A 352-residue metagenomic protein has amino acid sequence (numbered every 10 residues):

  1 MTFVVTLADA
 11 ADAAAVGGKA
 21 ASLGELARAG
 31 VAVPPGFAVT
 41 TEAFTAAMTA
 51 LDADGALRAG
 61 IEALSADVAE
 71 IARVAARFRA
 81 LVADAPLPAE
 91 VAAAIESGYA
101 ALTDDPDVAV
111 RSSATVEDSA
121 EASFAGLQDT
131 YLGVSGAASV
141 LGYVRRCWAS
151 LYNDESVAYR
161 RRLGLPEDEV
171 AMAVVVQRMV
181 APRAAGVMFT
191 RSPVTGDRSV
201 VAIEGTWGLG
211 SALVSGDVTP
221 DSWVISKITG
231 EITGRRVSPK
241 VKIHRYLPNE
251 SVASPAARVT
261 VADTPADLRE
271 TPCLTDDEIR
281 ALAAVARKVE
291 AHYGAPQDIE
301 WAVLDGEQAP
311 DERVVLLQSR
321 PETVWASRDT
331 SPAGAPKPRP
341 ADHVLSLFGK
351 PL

Functional and structural regions predicted by a protein language model:
M1-A173, A184, R269-D277, A281-G294 (+6 more regions): N-terminal beta-alpha lobe that positions the nucleotide/phosphoryl donor in ATP/NTP-coupled carboxylate activation
R111, A122, L132-G133, Y143-V144 (+4 more regions): Beta-strand scaffold of nucleotide-dependent catalytic cores
E204-D298, V303-E307, P336-L352: Conserved catalytic alpha/beta cores of large enzymes that bind or transform nucleotide phosphates and polynucleotides
